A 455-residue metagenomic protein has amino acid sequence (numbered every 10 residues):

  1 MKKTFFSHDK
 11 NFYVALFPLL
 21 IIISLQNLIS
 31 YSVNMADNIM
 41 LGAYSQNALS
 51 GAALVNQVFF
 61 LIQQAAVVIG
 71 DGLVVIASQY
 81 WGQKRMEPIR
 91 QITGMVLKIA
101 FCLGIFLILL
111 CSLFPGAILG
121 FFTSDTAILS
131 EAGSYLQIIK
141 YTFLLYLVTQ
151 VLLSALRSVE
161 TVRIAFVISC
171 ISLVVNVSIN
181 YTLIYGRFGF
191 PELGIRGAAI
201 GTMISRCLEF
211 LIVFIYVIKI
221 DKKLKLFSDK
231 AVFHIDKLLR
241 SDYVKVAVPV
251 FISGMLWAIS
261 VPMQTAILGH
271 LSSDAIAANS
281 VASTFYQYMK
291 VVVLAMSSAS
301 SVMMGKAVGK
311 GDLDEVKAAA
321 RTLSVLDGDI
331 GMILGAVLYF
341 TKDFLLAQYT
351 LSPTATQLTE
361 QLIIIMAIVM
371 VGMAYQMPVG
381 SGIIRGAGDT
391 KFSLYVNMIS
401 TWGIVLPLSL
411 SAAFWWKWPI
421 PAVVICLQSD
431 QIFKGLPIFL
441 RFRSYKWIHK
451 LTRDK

Functional and structural regions predicted by a protein language model:
M1-I23, A77-L144, E192-A247, M304-M370 (+1 more regions): Short alpha-helical transmembrane segments in multi-pass integral membrane proteins
A15, S30-Y31, Q63-A65, D71 (+15 more regions): Hydrophobic alpha-helical transmembrane segments of integral membrane proteins, especially multi-pass transporters
P18-D37, I138, T149, S172 (+5 more regions): Transmembrane helical elements of multi-pass membrane transporters/channels
L25, I29, V33, I62-A66 (+13 more regions): Residue-level hotspots within pore-lining transmembrane alpha-helices of multi-pass secondary transporters
L28, S32-S50, L119-T126, T182-L193 (+4 more regions): Helix-terminus/linker motif at the lipid-water interface of multi-pass membrane proteins
M35-I39, V151-A155, S178-Y185, F214 (+7 more regions): Alpha-helical transmembrane segments of multipass membrane proteins
L49-L109, Y146-A165, A278-K342, M373-V396: Small-residue-rich hydrophobic transmembrane alpha-helices
G70, I139-S158, A165-L173, A198-F214 (+6 more regions): Short runs within selected transmembrane alpha-helices of multi-pass transporters and secretion channels
